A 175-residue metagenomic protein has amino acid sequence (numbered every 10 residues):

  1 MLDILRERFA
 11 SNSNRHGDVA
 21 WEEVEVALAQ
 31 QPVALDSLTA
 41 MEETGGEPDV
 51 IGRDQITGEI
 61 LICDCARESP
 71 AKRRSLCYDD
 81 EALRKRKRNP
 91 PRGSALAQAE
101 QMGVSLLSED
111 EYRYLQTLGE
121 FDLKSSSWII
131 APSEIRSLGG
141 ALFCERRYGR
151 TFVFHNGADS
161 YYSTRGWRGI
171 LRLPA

Functional and structural regions predicted by a protein language model:
M1-S105, E109-A175: A binding-site-centric feature that preferentially detects glycan-recognition modules on secreted/surface proteins
